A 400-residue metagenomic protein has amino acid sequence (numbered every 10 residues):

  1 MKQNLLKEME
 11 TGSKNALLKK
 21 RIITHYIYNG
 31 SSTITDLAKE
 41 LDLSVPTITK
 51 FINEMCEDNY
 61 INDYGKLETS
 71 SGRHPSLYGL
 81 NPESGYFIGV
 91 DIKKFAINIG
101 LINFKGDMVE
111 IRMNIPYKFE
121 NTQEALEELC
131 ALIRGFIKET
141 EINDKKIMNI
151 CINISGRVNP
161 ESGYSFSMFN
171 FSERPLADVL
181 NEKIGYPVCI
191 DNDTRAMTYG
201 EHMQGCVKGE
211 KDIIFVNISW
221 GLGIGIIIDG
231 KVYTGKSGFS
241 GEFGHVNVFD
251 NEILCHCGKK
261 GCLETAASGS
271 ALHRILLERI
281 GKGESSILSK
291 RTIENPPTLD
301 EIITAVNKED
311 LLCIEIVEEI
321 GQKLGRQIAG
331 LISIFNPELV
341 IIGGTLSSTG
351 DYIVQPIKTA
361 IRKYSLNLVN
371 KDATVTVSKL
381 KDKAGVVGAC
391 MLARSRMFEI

Functional and structural regions predicted by a protein language model:
M1-R73, L77-M113, Y117-N143, K259 (+1 more regions): ATP-binding/phosphotransfer module of carbohydrate and carboxylate kinases, centering on a glycine-rich
F87-D91, I147-C151, I213-N217, G223-G225: Short glycine-aspartate micro-motif
N103, P160, I227: Short, acidic, Ser/Thr-enriched surface-loop or helix-capping motifs
I111-M113, N121-A125, N181-T304, L311: Glycine/GP-enriched mid-protein hinge/lid loop-to-helix segment characteristic of carbohydrate kinases
R112-D212, Y352-K363: Glycine-rich phosphate-binding loop and adjoining helix at the ATP-binding site of ATP-dependent phosphoryl-transfer
S155-R157, W220-G221, L346: Short glycine-rich anion-binding loops that position phosphate/pyrophosphate groups of nucleotides and phosphorylated
